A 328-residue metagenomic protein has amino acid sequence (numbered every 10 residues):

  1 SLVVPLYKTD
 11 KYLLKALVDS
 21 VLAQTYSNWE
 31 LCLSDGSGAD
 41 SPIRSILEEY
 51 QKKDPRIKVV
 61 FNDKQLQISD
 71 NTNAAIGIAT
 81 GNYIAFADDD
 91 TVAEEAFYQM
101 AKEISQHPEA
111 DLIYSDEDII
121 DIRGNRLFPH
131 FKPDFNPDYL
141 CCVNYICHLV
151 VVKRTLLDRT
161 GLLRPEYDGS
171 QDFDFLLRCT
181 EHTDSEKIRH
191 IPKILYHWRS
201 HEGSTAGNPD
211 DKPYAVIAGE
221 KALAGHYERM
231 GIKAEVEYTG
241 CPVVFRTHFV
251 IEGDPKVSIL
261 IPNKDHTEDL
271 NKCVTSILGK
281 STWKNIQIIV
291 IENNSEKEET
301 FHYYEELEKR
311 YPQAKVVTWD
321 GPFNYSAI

Functional and structural regions predicted by a protein language model:
S1, E202-L260, T267-D269, C273 (+3 more regions): Non-catalytic membrane-proximal stalk/linker segments that position and tether the catalytic domains
D19-N28, T275-N285: Short, acidic, metal-binding catalytic loop of nucleotide-sugar glycosyltransferases
D35-S45, K64-Q65, D88-D90, E292-Y303: A conserved acidic beta->alpha catalytic loop
N62-A79, W319-I328: Glycine-rich, basic loop-to-helix element that forms the pyrophosphate-binding segment of sugar-nucleotide handling
S69, G77, I120, R126-L156 (+2 more regions): A recurrent flexible, glycine/aromatic-enriched loop bordering the glycosyltransferase active site that acts as
I84: Short aromatic/hydrophobic "clamp" motif used to bind/position activated sugar donors
E95-L127, H201: Conserved donor NDP-sugar-binding/catalytic core segment of glycosyltransferases
L156, E166-I194, L223: A short, conserved alpha-helix in the catalytic core of glycosyltransferases
